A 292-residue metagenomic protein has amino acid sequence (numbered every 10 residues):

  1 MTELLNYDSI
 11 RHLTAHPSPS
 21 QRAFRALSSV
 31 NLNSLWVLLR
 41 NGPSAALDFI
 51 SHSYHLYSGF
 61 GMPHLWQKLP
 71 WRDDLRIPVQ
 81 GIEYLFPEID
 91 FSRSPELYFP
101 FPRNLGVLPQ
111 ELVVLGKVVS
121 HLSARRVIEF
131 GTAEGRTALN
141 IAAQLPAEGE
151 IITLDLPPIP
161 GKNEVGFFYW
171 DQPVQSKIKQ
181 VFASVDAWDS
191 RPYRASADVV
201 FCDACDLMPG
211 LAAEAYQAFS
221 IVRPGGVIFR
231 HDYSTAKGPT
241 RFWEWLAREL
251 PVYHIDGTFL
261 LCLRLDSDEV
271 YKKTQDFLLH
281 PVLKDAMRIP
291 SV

Functional and structural regions predicted by a protein language model:
M1-P87, S92, Y271-V292: Membrane-proximal basic amphipathic "stem/tether" segments
E3-L13, F101-V292: S-adenosylmethionine/decaboxylated-SAM
S58-P70, Y84-S94, G131, N163-W170 (+1 more regions): Short charge-dense sequence patches
Q80-F99, P109-L115: Conserved Class I S-adenosyl-L-methionine-dependent methyltransferase catalytic core
